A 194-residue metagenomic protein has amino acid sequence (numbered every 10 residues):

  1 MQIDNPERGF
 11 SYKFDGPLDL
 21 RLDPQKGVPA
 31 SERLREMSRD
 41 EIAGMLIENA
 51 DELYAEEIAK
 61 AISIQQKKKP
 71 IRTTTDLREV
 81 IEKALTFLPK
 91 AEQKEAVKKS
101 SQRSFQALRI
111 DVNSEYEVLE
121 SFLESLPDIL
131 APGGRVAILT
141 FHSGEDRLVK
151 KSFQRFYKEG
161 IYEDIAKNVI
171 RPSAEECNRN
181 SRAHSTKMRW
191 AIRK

Functional and structural regions predicted by a protein language model:
M1-K194: S-adenosyl-L-methionine-dependent methyltransferase catalytic core, i.e., the SAM/SAH-binding region
